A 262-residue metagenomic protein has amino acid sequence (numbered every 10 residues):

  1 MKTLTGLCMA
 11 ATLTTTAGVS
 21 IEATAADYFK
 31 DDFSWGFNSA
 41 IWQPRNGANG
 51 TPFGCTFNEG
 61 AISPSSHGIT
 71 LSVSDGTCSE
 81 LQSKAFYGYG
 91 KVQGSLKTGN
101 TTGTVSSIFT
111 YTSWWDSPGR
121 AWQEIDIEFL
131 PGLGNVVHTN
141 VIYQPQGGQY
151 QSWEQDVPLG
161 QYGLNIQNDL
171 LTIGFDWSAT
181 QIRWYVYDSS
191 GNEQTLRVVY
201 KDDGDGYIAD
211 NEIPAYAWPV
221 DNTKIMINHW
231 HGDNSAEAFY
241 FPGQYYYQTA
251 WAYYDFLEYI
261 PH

Functional and structural regions predicted by a protein language model:
M1-C8: Bacterial N-terminal signal peptides that target proteins for export
L13-E22: C-terminal segment of classical bacterial N-terminal signal peptides
T24-H262: GH16 jelly-roll
